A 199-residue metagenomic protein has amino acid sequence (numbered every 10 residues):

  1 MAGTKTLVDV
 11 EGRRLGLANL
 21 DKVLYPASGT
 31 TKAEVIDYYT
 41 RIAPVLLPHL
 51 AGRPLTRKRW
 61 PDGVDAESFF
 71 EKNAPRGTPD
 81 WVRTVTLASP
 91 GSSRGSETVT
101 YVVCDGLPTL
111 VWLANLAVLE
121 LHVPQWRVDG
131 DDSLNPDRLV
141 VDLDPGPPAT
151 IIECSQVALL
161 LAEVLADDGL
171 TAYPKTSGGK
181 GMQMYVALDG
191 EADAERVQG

Functional and structural regions predicted by a protein language model:
A2-N135: Active-site loop/lid in soluble adenylation, ligation, and acyl-transfer enzymes
R14, A33-T40, I151-S155, L159 (+2 more regions): Conserved structured core elements
S28, F70-S93, T150-A166, V186-G199: Helical (often loop-to-helix) elements that flank the catalytic cores of nucleotide-handling enzymes
P48-L50, L165-T171: Short secondary-structure junctions
K58-W60, A172-G178: Short beta-strand
D137, G146: Conserved polymerase palm-domain catalytic core
T176-V186: Short, conserved phosphate-binding/catalytic loop or strand-edge motifs used in phosphoryl-/nucleotidyl-transfer
